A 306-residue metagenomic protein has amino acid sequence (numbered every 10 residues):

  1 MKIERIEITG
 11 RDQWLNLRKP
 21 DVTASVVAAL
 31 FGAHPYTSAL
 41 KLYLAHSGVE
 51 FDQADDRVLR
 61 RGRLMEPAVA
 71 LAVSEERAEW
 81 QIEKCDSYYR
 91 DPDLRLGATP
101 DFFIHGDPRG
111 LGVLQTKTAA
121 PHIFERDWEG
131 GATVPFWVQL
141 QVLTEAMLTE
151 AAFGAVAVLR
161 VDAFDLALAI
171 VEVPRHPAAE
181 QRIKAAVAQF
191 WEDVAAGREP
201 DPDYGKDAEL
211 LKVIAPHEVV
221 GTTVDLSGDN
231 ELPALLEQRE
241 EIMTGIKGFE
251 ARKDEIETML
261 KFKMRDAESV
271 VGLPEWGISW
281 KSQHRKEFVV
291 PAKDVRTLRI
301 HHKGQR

Functional and structural regions predicted by a protein language model:
M1-R306: Accessory terminal regions of nucleic-acid processing enzymes
